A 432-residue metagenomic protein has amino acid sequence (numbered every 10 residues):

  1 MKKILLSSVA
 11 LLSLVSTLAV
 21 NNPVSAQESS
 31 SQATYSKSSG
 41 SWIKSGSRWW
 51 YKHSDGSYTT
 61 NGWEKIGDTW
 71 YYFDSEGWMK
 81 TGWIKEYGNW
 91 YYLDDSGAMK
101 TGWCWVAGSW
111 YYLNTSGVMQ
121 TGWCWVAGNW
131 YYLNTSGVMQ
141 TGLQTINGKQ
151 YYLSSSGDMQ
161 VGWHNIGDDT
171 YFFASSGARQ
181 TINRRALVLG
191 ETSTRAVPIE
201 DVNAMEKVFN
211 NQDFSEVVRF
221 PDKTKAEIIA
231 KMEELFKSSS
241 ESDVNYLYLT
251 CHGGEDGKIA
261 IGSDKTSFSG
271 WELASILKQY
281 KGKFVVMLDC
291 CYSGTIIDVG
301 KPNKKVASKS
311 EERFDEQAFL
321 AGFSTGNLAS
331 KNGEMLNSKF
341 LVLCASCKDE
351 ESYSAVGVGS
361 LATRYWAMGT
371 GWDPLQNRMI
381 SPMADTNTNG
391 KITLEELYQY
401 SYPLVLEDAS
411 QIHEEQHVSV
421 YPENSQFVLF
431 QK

Functional and structural regions predicted by a protein language model:
K2-I182: Extracellular adhesion/carbohydrate-binding repeat motifs centered on closely spaced tryptophans
T181-K432: Cysteine endopeptidase catalytic domains of the caspase/legumain-like
